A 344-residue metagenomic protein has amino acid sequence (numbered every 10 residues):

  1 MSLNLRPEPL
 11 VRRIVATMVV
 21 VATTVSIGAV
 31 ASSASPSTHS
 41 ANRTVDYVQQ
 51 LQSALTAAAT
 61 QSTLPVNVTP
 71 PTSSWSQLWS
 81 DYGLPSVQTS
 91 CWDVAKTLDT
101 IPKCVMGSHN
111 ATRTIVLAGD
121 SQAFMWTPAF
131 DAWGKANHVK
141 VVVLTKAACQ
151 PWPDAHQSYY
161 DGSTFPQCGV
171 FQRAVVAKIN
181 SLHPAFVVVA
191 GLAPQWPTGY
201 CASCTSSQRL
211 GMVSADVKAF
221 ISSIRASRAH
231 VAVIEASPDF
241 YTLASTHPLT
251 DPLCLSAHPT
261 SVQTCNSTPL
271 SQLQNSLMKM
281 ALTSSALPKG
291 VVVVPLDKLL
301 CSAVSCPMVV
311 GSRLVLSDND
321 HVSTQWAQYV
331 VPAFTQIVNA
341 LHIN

Functional and structural regions predicted by a protein language model:
S2-N344: Extracellular/periplasmic envelope-modification machinery, especially enzymes that add or remove acyl/ester groups on
